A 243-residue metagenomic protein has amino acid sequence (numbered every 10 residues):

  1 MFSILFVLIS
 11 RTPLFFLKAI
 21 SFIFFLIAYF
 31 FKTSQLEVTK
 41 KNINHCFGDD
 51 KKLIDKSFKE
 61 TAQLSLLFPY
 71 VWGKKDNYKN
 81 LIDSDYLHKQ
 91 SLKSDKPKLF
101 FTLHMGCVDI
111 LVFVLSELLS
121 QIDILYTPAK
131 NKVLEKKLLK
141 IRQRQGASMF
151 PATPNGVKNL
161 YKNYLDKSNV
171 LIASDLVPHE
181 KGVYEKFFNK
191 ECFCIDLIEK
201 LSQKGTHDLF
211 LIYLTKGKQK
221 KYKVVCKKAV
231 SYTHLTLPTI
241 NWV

Functional and structural regions predicted by a protein language model:
M1-T102, C107, K136: Membrane-anchoring hydrophobic helices of lipid-metabolizing enzymes
K96-P154, E180-V183, K190: Catalytic core of membrane glycerolipid acyltransferases/transacylases, capturing the structured, soluble-facing
N155-K218: Membrane-associated lipid acylation/remodeling enzymes share a hydrophobic transmembrane-juxtamembrane segment
K223-Y232: Short, electropositive alpha-helical surface patch
T233-T239: Conserved small/polar residues in nucleotide/adenosyl-binding loops
